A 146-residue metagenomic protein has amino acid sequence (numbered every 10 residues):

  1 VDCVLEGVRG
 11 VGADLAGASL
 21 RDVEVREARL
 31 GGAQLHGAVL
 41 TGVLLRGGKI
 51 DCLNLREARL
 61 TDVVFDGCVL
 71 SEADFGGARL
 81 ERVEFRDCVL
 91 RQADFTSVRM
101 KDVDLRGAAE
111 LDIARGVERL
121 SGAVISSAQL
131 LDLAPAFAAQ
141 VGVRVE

Functional and structural regions predicted by a protein language model:
V1-E146: Tandem repeat scaffolds
